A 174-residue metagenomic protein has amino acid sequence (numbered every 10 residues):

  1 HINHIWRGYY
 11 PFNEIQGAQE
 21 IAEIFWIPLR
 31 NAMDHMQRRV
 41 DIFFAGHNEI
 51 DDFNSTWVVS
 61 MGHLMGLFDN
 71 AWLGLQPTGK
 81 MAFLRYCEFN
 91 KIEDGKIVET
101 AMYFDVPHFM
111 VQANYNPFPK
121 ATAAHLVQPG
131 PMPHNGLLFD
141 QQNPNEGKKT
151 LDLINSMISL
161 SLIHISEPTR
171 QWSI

Functional and structural regions predicted by a protein language model:
H1-S166, R170-I174: C-terminal and inter-domain tail/linker signature
